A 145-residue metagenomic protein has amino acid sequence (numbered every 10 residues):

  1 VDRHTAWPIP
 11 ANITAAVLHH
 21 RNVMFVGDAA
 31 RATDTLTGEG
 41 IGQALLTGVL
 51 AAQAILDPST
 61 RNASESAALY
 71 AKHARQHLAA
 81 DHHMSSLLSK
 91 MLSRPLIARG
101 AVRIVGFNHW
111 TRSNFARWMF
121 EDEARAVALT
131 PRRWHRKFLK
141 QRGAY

Functional and structural regions predicted by a protein language model:
V1-A54: FAD/FMN-dependent oxidoreductases across multiple families
Q53-Y145: C-terminal helical "tail/cap" subdomain of flavin- and related membrane-associated enzymes
